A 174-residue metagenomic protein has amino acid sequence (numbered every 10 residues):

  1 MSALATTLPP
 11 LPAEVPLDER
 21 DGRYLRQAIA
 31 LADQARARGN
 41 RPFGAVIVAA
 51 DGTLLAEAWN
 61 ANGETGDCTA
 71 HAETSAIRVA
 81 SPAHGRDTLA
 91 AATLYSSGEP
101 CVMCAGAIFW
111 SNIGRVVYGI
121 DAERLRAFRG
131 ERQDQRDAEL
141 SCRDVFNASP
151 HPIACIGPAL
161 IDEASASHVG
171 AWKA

Functional and structural regions predicted by a protein language model:
M1-A35, A107-A174: Zinc-dependent deaminase
R20, R41-G44: Short loop/turn microsegments at loop-to-beta-strand junctions
F43-G52: Short beta-strand scaffold segments in enzyme catalytic cores
N62, S96, I120: Residues that line or immediately flank small-molecule/substrate-binding pockets and catalytic motifs
N62-T74, V79: A short, polar/charged loop-to-alpha-helix boundary motif
R86-E99: Immediate flanking context of iron-sulfur cluster ligation sites
